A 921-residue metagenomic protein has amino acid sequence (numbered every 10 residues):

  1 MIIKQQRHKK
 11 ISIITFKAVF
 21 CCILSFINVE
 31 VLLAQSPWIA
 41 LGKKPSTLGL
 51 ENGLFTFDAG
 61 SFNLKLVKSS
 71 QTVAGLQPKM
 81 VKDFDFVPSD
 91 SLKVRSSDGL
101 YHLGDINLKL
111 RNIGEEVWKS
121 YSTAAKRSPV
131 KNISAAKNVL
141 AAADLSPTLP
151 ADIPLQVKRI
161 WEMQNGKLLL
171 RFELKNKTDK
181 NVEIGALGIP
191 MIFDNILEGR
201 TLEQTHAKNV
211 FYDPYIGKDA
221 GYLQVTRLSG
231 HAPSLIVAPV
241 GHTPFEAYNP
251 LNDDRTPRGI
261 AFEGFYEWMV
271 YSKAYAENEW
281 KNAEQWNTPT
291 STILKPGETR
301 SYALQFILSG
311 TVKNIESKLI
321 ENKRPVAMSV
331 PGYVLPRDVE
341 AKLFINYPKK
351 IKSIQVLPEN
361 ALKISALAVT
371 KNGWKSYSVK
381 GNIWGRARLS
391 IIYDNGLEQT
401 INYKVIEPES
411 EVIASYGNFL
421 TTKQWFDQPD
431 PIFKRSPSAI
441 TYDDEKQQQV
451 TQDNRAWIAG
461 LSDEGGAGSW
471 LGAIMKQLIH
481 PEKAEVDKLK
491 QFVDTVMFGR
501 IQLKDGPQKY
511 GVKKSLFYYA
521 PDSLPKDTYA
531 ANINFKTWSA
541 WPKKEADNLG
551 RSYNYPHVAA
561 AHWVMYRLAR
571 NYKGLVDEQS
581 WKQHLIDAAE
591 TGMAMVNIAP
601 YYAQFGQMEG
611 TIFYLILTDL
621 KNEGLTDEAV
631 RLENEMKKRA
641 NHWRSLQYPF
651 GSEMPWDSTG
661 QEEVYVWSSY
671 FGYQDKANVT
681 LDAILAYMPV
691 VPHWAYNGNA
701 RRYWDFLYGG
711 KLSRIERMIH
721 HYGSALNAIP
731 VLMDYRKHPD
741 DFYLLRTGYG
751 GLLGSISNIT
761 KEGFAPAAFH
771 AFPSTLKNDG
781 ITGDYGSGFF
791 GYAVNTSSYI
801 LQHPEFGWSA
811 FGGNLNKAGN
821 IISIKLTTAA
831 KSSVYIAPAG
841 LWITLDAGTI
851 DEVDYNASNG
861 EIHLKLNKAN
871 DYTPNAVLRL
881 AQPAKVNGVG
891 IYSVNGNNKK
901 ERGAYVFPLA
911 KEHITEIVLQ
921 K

Functional and structural regions predicted by a protein language model:
M1-P37: Bacterial Sec-dependent N-terminal signal peptides
S36-A151, L197-E203, K208-Y275: Acidic-aromatic substrate-binding/catalytic surfaces of carbohydrate-active enzymes
S61, T292-G310, H913-V918: Short Pro-Gly-centered flexible turn/kink motifs
S69, T148-V157, M163-Y222, L397 (+1 more regions): Acidic (Asp/Glu-rich), glycine- and aromatic
L197-T201, K318-D338, Q399-T441: Low-complexity, Pro/Ser/Thr- and charge-rich linker/hinge segments at domain boundaries
Y302-A303, P431, R435-I479, Q491-Q920: Catalytic domains of carbohydrate-active enzymes that cleave complex glycans
E340-S365, A387-I392, T873-I891: Beta-strand-rich binding/interaction modules
K349, I354-S415: Extended acidic/polar, glycine-enriched regions that form or flank non-catalytic beta-rich accessory modules
